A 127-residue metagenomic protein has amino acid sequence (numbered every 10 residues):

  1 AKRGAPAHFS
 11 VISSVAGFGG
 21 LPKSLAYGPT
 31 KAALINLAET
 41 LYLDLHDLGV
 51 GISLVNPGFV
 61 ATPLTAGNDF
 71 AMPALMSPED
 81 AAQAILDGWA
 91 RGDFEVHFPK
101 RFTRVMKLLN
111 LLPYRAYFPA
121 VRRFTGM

Functional and structural regions predicted by a protein language model:
K2, L43-D47: Alpha-helical segment proximal to the catalytic Tyr-Lys
S10, I52-V55, T65, I85: Hydrophobic structural elements of the Rossmann-like NAD(P)H-binding subdomain that define the short-chain
S14: Residue(s) in the substrate-gating loop at a strand-loop-helix junction that position the organic substrate next
G17-G19: Conserved catalytic-site region of short-chain dehydrogenase/reductase
L21-L25: Active-site loop immediately N-terminal to the catalytic Tyr-X3-Lys motif of short-chain dehydrogenase/reductase
T30: Active-site helix of classical SDR
L54, F70-V105: C-terminal helical subdomain
P57-G67, A71: Short, flexible catalytic-loop segment of classical short-chain dehydrogenase/reductase
